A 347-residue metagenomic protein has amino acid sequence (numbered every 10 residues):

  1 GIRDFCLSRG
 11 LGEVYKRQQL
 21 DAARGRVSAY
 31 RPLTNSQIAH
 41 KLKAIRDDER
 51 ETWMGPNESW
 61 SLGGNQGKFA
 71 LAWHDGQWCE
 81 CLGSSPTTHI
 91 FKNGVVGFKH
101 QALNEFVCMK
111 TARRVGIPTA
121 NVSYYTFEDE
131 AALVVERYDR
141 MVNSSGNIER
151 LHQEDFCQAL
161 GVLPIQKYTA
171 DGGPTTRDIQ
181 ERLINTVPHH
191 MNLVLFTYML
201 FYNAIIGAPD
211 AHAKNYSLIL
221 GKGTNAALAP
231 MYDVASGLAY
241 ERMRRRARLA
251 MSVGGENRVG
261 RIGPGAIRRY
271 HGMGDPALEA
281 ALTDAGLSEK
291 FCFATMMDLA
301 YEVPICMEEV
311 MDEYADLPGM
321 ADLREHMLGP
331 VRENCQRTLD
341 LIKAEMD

Functional and structural regions predicted by a protein language model:
R3, S8-R9, E13-A213, S217-D347: Anionic ligand-binding catalytic core segments
